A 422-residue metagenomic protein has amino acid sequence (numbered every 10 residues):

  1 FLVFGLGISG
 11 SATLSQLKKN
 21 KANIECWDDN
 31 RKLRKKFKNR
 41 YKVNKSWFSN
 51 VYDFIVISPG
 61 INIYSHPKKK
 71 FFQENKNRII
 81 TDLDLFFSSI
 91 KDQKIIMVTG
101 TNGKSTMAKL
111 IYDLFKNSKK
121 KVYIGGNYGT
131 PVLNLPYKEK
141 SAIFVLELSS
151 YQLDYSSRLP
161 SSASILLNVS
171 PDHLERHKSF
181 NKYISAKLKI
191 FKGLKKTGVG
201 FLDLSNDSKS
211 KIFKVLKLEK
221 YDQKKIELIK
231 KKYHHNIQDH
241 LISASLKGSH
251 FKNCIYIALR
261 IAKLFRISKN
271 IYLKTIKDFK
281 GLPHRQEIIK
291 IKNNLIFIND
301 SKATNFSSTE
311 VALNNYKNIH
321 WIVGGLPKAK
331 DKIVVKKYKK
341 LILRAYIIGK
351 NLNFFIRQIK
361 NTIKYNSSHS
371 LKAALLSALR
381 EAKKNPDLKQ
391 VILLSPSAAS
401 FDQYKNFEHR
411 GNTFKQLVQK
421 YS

Functional and structural regions predicted by a protein language model:
F1-T81, L85, I267, I348 (+3 more regions): N-terminal leader/targeting and accessory segments in enzymes
L2-F4, M97, Y123, F144 (+2 more regions): Conserved beta-strand elements of the Class I
G10-Q16, N20, K121, A244-I342: Nucleotide phosphate-binding/pyrophosphate-handling subdomain across enzymes that bind or process nucleotide phosphates
S15-Q16, W47-D53, P59, I63-G200 (+6 more regions): Phosphate-binding loop of NTP-binding sites
E25-D29, G200-S205, I322-G324, I342-K350: Short internal beta-strands
K35-S46, K76-I79, Q93, V215-H234 (+2 more regions): Active-site regions of enzymes building and remodeling cell-envelope glycoconjugates
N39, D331-Q390: C-terminal helical cap/extension that packs against the catalytic core of soluble nucleotide-cofactor enzymes
A374, A378-K415: A glycine-rich beta-strand to alpha-helix segment that forms a phosphate/ribose-binding loop at ligand/cofactor sites
